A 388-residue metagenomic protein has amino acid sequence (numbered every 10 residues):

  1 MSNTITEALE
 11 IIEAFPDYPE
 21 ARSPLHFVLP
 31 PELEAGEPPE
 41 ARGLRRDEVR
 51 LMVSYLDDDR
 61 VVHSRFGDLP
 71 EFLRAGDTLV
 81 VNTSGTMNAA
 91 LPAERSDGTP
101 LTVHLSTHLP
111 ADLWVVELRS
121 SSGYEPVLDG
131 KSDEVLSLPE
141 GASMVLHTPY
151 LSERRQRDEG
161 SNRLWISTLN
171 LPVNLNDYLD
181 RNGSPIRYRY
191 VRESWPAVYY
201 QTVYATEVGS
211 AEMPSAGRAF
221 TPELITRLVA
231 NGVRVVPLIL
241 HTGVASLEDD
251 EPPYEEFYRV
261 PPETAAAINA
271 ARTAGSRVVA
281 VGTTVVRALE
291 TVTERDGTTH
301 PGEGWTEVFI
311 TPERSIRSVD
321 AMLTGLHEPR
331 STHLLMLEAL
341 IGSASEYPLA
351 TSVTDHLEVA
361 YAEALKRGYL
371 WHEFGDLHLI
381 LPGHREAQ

Functional and structural regions predicted by a protein language model:
S2-Q388: A cross-family signal for N-terminal binding/gating loops and helix N-caps that shape access to the active site
